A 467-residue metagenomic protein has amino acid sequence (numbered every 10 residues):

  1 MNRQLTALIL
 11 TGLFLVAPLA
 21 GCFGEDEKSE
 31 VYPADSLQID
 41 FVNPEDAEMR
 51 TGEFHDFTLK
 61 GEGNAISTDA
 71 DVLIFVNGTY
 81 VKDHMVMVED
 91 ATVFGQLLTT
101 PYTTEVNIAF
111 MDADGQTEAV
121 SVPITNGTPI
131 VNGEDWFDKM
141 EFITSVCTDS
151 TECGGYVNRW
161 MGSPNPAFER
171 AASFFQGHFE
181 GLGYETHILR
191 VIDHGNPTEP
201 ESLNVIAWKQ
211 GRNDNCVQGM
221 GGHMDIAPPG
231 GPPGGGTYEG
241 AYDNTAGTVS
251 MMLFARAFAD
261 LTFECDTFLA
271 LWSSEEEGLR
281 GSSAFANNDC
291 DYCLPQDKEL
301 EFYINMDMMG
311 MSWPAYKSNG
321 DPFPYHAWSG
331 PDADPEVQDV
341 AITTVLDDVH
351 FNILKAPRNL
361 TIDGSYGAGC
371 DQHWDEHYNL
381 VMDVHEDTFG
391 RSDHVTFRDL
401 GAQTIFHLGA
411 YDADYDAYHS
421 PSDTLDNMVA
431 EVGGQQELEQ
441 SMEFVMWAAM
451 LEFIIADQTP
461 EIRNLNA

Functional and structural regions predicted by a protein language model:
M1-V31, W272: Secretory targeting signatures
E25-D56: Short, compositionally biased P/S/T/A/G/V-rich stretches that sit at domain boundaries
M85, S145, D149-Q210: A non-catalytic alpha/beta surface segment that caps or lines the substrate-entry region of metallo-dependent hydrolase
G95-T104: Surface-exposed, short loops/turns at beta-strand junctions within beta-sandwich domains
V122-E169, D414-D426: N-terminal capping segment at the start of a domain
T125, N305, M309-A327, C370-A467: Active-site-adjacent mobile loop/cap segments within catalytic or ligand-binding domains
A207, M220, I226, G230-L279 (+1 more regions): Alpha-helical metal-binding/catalytic segments enriched in His/Glu/Asp
W272-T404: Metal-dependent peptidase/peptidase-like ectodomains
